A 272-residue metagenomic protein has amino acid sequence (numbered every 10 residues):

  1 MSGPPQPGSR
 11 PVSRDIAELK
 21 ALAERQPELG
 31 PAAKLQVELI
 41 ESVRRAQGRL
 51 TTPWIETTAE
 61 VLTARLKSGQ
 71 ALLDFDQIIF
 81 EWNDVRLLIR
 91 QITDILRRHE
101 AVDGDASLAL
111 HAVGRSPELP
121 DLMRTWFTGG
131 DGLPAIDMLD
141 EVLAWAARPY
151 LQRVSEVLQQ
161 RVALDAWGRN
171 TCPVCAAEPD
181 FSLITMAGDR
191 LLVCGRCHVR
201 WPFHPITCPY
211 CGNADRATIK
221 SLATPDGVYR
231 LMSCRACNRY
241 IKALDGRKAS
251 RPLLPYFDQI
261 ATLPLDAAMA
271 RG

Functional and structural regions predicted by a protein language model:
M1-Q6: Extended, compositionally biased alpha-helical segments that mediate assembly or anchoring
S9-Q159: N-terminal alpha-helical interaction blocks
R153-M269: Cys/His-clustered metal-coordination modules, chiefly Zn-binding fingers
